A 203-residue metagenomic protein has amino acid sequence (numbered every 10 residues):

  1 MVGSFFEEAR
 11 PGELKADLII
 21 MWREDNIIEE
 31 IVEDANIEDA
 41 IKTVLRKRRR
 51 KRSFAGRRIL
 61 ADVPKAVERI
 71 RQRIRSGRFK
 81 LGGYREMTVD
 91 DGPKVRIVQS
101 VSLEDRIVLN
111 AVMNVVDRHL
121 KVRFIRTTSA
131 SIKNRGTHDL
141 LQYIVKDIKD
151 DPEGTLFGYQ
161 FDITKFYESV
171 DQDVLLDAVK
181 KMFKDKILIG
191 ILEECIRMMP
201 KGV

Functional and structural regions predicted by a protein language model:
M1-E68: Non-catalytic, polymerase-adjacent accessory regions of viral genome-replication enzymes
F5, I28, F54-A61, Q99 (+5 more regions): Generic amphipathic alpha-helical segments used as scaffolds and interaction surfaces in large, multi-domain proteins
E24-I27, L109, M113-D171: Active-site-proximal segment of RNA-dependent polymerases
D25, E38, P64, E68 (+5 more regions): Non-catalytic, well-ordered alpha-helical scaffold segments
V32-R49, G82-E86, M113-H119, M199: Short, compositionally biased low-complexity segments
R50-G56, G82-I107, R123-R135, M198-V203: Short, conserved non-catalytic motifs in the polymerase core
V63-K94: Active-site-flanking structural segment that lines cofactor/substrate pockets
R73-I74, D147-V203: Conserved polymerase palm-domain catalytic core
